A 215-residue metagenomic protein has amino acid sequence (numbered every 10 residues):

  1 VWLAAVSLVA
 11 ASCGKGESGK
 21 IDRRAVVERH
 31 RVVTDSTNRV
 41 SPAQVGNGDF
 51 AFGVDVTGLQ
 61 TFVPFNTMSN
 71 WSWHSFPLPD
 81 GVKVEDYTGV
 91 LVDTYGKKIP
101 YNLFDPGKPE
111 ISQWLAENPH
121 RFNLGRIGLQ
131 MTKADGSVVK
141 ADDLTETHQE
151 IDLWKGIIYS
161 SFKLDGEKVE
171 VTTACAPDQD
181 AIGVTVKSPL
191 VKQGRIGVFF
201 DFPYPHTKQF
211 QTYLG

Functional and structural regions predicted by a protein language model:
V1-L3: Sec-dependent signal peptide recognition, specifically the positively charged N-region followed immediately by
A10-S12: C-terminal motif of bacterial Sec signal peptides marking the signal peptidase cleavage site
G14-G16: Glycine/threonine-rich ATP-lid/beta-loop region of ATP-binding domains
S18-G215: Beta-sandwich/jelly-roll carbohydrate-recognition scaffolds of carbohydrate-active enzymes
